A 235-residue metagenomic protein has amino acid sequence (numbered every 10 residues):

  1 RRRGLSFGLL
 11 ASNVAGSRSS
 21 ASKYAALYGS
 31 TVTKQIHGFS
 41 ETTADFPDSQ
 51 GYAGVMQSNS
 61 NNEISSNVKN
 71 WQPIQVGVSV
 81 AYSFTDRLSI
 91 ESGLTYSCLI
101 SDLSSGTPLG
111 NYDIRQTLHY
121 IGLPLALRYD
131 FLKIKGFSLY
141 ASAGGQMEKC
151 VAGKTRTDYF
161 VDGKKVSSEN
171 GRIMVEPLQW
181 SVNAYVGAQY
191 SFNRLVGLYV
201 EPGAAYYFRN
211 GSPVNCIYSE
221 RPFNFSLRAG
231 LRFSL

Functional and structural regions predicted by a protein language model:
R1-V76, A81-I90, T95, S101: Conserved catalytic residues of ABC-type ATPase nucleotide-binding domains
R3, N70-I74, T117-I121, F137 (+2 more regions): Residues that define the transmembrane beta-barrel architecture of outer-membrane proteins
A11-S17, Y96-I100, F131, G145-G153 (+2 more regions): Transmembrane beta-strands of outer-membrane beta-barrel pores
S20-A25, D102-L109, G153-F160, G211-I217: Outer-membrane beta-barrel translocator domains and adjoining extracellular loop/strand segments of Gram-negative
N62-S66, L109-I114, E169-M174, P213-S219: Extracellular loop and loop/strand-boundary signature of outer-membrane beta-barrel proteins
V76-F84, S92-Y96, L123-Y129, A143-M147 (+3 more regions): Residues on the lipid-exposed face of transmembrane beta-strands in outer-membrane beta-barrel proteins
R87-I90, K135-F137, R194-L198: Repeated loop/turn-to-beta-strand initiation elements of outer-membrane beta-barrel proteins
V175, Q179, S191-L235: Predominantly the C-terminal beta-signal and adjacent terminal strand-loop region of outer-membrane beta-barrel
